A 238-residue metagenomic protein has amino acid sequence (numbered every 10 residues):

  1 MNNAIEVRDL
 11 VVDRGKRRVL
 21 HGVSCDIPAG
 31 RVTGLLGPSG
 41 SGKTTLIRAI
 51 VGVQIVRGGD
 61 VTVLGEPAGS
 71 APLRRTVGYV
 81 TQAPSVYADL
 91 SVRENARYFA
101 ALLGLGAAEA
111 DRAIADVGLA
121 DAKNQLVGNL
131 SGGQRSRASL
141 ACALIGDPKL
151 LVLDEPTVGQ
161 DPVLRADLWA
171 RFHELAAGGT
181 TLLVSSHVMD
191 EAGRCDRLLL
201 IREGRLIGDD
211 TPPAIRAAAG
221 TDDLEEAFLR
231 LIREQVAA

Functional and structural regions predicted by a protein language model:
V51: Helix-to-loop junction immediately C-terminal to a conserved catalytic motif
V56-L73: Conserved ABC transporter NBD signature motif
R97, A101, A107-K123: Conserved ABC ATPase "signature" region
L151-E155: Catalytic Walker B motif of ABC-type/P-loop ATPase nucleotide-binding domains
D209-D210: ABC ATPase "signature
